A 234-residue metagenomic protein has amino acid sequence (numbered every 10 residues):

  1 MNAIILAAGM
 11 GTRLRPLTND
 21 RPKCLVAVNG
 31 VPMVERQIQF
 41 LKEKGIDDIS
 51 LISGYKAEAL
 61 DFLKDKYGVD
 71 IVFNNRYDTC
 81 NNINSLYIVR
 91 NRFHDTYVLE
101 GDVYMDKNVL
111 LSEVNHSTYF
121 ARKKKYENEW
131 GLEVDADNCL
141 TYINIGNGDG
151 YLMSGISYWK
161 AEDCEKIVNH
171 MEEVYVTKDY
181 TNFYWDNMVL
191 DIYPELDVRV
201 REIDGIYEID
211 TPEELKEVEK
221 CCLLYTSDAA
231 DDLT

Functional and structural regions predicted by a protein language model:
M1-L60: N-terminal glycine-rich phosphate-binding loop and ensuing alpha1 helix
C24, G68-D70, D197-R199: Conserved beta-strand segments of alpha/beta enzyme cores
D61-G131: Conserved beta-loop-beta/alpha segment of the NTase-like Rossmann-fold superfamily that binds/positions NTPs
D106-D179: Conserved core of the sugar-phosphate nucleotidyltransferase
T177-W185, E202-D210: An accessory alpha-helical subdomain
L190-R201: Catalytic donor-sugar/metal-binding loop of nucleotide-sugar-dependent glycosyltransferases
Y225-L233: Conserved small/polar residues in nucleotide/adenosyl-binding loops
